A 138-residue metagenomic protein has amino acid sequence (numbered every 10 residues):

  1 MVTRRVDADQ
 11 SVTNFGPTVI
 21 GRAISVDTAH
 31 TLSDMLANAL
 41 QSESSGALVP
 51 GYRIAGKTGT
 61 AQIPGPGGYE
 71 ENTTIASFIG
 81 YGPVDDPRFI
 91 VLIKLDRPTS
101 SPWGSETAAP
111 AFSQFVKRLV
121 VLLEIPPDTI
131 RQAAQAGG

Functional and structural regions predicted by a protein language model:
M1-V19, L36-E124: Active-site beta-strand/loop architecture of penicillin-binding DD-peptidases
L32: Serine endopeptidase catalytic core focused on the charge-relay Asp
P126-G138: Short, highly charged C-terminal tails/helix-capping segments
